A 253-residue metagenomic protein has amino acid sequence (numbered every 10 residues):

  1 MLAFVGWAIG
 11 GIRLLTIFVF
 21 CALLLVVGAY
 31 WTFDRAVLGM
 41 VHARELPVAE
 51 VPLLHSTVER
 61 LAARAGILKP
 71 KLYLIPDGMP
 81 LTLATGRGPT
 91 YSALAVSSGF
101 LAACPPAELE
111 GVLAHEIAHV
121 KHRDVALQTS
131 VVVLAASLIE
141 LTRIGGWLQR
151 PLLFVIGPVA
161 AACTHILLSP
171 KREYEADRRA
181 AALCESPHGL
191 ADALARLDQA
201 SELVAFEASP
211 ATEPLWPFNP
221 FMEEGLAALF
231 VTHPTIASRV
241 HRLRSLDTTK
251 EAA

Functional and structural regions predicted by a protein language model:
M1-L83, S137-P170, Y174, C184 (+2 more regions): Hydrophobic or amphipathic, alpha-helical segments that drive membrane association/targeting
I17, Q128-S130, A176: Hydrophobic alpha-helical membrane segments of integral membrane proteins
D34, V58, V96, G111-H119 (+2 more regions): Active-site recognition of the HExxH zinc-binding catalytic motif
V41, P105, L109, A118-R123 (+2 more regions): Active-site-flanking alpha-helical
L46, S98-G111, P170: Short pre-active-site segment immediately N-terminal to the catalytic Zn-binding motif
R64-Y91, A161, A181-A253: Active-site-proximal gating segments in proteases and membrane effectors
I117-V133, G145, H188: Catalytic Zn2+-binding segment of zinc metalloproteases
